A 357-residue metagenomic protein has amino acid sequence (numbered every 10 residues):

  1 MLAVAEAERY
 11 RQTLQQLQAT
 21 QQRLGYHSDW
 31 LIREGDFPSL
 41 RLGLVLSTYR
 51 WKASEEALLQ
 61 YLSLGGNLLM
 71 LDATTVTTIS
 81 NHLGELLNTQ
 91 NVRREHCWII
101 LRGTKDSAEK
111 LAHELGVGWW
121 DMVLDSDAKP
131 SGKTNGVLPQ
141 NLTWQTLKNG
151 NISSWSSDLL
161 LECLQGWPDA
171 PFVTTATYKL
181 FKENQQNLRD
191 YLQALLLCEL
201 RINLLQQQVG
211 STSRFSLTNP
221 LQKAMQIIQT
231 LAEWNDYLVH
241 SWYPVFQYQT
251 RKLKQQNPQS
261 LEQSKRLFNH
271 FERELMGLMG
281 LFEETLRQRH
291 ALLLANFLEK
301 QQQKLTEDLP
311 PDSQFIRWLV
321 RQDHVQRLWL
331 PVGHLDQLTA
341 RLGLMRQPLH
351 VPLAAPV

Functional and structural regions predicted by a protein language model:
M1-I32, L58-L62, G66-L71, V76-N91 (+3 more regions): Structured C-terminal cap/extension of enzyme domains
F37-S39: Beta-strand-turn-beta hairpins that frame and shape the catalytic cleft of phosphate-ester-processing enzymes
R41, R93-I100: Short beta-strand/loop segments at the ligand-binding rim of alpha/beta enzyme cores
L42-A53, T306: Active-site mouth loops of central-metabolism enzymes
S47, L68-T75, I99-G103, W119-S126 (+1 more regions): Catalytic beta/alpha-barrel core
Y61, R93-E95, W120: Extended, solvent-exposed polar beta/coil surface segments
